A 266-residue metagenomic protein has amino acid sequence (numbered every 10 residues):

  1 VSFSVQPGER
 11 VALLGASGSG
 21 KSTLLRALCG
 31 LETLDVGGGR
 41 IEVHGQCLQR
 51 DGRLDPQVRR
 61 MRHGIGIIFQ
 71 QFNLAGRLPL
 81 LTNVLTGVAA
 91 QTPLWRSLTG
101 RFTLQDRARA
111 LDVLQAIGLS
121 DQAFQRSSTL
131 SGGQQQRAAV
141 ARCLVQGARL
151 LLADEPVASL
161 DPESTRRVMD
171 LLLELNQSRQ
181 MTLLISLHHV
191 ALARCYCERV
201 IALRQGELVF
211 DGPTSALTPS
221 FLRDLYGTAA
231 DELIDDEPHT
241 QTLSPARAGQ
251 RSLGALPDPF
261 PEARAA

Functional and structural regions predicted by a protein language model:
C29: Helix-to-loop junction immediately C-terminal to a conserved catalytic motif
G37-R50: Conserved ABC transporter NBD signature motif
C47-R50, T92, R96-Q122: Conserved ABC ATPase "signature" region
L48-G66, R96-L104, L217: ABC ATPase NBD coupling module
R126-L130, Q134: Conserved ABC ATPase signature
L151-D154: Catalytic Walker B motif of ABC-type/P-loop ATPase nucleotide-binding domains
P162-S164: Helix N-cap at the start of a conserved alpha-helix in ABC-type nucleotide-binding domains
